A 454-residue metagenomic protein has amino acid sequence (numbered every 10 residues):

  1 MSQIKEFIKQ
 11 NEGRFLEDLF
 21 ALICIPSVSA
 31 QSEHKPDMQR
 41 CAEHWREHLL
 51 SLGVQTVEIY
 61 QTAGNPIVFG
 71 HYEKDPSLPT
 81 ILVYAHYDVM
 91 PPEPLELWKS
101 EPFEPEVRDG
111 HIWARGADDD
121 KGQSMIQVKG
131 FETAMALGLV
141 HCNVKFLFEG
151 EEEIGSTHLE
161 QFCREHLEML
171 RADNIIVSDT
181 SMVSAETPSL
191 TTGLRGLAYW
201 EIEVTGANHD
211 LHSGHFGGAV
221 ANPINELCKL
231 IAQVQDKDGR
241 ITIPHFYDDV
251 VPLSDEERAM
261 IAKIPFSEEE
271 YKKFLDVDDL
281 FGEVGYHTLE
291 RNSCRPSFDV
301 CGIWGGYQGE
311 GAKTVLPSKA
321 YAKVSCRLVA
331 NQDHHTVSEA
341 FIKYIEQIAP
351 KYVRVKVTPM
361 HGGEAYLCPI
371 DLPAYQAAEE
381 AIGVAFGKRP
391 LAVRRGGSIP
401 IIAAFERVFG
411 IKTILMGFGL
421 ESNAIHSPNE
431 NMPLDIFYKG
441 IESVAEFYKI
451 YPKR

Functional and structural regions predicted by a protein language model:
S2-L95, K319, K323: N-terminal helical capping/dimerization or prosegment-like subdomains of hydrolases acting on amide or phosphate bonds
L78-F148, K439: Active-site metal-coordination/substrate-binding segment of hydrolases, especially metallo-dependent peptidases
Y87-V89, H111, L147-G155, S178-M182 (+3 more regions): Acidic, glycine-rich active-site loops and adjacent beta-strand->loop/helix elements that engage anionic groups
D118, N208-D210, C326-H334, G363: A generic structural motif
D118-G193: Acidic/histidine-rich catalytic neighborhood of metal-dependent amide-processing enzymes
S184-A185, T242-K319, A330-K343, I348 (+1 more regions): An extended, acidic, His-containing surface patch that forms the Zn2+-binding/catalytic region of metallohydrolases
S189-T205, I414-M416: Flexible glycine/proline-rich, aromatic-decorated loop/lid segments
G217-D238: A short core secondary-structure module
